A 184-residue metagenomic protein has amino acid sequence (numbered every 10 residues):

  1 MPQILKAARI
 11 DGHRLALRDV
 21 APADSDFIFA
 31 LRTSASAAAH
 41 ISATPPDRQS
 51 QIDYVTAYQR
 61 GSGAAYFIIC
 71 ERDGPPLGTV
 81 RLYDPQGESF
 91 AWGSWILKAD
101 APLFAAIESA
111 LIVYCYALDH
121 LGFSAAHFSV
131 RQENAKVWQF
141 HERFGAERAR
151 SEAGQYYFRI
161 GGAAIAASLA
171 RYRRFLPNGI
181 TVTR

Functional and structural regions predicted by a protein language model:
R14-A30: A short beta-loop-alpha structural element at the N-terminal edge of CoA-dependent acyl/N-acetyltransferase catalytic
P46-G93: Acetyl-CoA-dependent GNAT
C70, S94-A106, R131: A short, internal acetyl-CoA/4′-phosphopantetheine-binding micro-motif in the GNAT/acyltransferase core
D84-G93, A101, A105, H120-S124 (+1 more regions): A conserved beta-turn-beta hairpin within the catalytic core of GNAT-like acetyltransferases that forms part
L103-A117, Q139-R143: Conserved acetyl-CoA-binding loop-helix of GNAT-fold acetyltransferases
H127-W138: Conserved beta-strand-loop-alpha-helix junction that forms the acyl-donor binding cleft
S129, G145-G162: Conserved catalytic-core motifs of GNAT/GCN5-like acyltransferases
G154-R184: C-terminal "cap" of GNAT-fold acetyltransferases
